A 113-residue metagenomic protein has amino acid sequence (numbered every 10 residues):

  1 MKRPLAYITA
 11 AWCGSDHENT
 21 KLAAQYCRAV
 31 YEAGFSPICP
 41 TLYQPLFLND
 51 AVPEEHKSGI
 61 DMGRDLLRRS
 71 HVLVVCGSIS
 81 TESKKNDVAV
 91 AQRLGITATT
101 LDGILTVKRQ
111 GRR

Functional and structural regions predicted by a protein language model:
M1-R113: Catalytic phosphate/metal-binding cores of nucleic-acid and nucleotide-processing enzymes, i.e., regions that mediate
